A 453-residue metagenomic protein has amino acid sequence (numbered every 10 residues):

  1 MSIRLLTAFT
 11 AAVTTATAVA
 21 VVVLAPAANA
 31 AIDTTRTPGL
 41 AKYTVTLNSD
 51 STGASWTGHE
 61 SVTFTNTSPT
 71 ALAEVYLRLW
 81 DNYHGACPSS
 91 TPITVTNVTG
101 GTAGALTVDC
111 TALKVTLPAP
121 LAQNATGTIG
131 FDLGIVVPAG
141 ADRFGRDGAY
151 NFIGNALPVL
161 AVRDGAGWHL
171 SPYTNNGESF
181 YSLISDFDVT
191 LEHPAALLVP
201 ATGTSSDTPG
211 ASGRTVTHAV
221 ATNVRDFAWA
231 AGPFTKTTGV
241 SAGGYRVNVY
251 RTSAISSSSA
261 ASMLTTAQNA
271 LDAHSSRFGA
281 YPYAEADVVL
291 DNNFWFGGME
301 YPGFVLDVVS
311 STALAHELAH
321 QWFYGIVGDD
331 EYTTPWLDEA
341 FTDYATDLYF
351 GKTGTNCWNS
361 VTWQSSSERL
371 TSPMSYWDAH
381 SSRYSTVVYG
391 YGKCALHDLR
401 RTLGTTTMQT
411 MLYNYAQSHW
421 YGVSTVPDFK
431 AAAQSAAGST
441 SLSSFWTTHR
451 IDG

Functional and structural regions predicted by a protein language model:
I3-T7, A18-T57: N-terminal, polar/Ser/Thr-rich
S68, S385, G390-G453: Amphipathic alpha-helical substructures
A73-A103, G154-L157, E192, A196-L197: Solvent-exposed beta-hairpin/edge-strand motifs
A86-A149: A surface-exposed beta-strand-loop module
P120, D132, G177-P200, H218-D226 (+2 more regions): Zn2+-dependent metallopeptidase catalytic core
D132-A228: Extended, low-hydrophobicity, Ser/Thr/Pro/Gly-biased non-transmembrane segments
S262, S276-Y283, L290-T312: Catalytic zinc-binding patch centered on the HExxH motif and its immediate surroundings that defines zinc-dependent
P302-N359: Zinc-dependent metallopeptidase catalytic helix centered on the HExxH motif and its immediate flanking segment
